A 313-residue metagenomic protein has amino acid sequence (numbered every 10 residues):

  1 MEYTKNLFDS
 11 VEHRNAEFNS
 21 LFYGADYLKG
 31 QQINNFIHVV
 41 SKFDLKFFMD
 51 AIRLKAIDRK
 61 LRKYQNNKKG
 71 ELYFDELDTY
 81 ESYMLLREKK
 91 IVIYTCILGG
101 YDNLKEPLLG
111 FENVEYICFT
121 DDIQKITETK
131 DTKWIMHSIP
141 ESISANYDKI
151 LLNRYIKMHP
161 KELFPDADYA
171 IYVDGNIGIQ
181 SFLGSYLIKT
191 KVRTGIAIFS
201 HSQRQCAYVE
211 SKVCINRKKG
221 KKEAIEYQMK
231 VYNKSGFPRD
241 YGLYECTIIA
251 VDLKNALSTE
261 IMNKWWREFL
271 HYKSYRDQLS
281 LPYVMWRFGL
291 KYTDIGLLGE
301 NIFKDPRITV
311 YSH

Functional and structural regions predicted by a protein language model:
M1-H313: Glycosyltransferase catalytic domains, chiefly GT-A lineage
